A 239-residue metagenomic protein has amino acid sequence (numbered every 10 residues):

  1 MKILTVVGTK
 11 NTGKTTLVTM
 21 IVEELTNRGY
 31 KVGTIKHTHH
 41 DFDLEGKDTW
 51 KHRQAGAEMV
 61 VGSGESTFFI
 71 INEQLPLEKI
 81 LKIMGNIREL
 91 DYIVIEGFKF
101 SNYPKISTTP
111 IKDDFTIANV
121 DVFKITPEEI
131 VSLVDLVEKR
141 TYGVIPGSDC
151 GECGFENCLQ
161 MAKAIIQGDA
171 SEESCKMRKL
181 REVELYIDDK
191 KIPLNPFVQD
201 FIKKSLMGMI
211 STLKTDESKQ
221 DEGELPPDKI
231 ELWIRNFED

Functional and structural regions predicted by a protein language model:
M1-H40, I145: Walker A (P-loop) phosphate-binding motif
V22-E73: N-terminal phosphate/diphosphate-binding loop that engages ATP/GTP or pyrophosphate donors across diverse enzyme folds
I70-T109: Glycine-rich phosphate-binding loop used to anchor ATP phosphates in small-molecule kinases, encompassing both
E138-D149, Q167: Immediate flanking context of iron-sulfur cluster ligation sites
G147-K163, M177: Local cysteine-cluster metal-coordination motifs and their immediate loop/turn environment, predominantly Fe-S cluster
I165-L180: Non-heme iron-sulfur electron-transfer modules
D189-T212: Short, hydrophobic/π-rich interface segment
